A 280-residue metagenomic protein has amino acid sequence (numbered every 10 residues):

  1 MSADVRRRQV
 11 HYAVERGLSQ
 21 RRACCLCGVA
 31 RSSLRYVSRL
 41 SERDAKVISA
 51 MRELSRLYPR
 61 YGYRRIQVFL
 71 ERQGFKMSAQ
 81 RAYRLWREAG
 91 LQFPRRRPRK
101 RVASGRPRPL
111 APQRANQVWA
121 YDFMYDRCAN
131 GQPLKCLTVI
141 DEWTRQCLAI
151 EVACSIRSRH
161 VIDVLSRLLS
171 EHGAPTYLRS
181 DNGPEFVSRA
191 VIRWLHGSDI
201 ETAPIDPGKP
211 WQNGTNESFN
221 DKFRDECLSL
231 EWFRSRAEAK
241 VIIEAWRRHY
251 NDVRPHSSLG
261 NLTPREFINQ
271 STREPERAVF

Functional and structural regions predicted by a protein language model:
M1-F280: Charged DNA-binding/catalytic regions of mobile-element recombinases
